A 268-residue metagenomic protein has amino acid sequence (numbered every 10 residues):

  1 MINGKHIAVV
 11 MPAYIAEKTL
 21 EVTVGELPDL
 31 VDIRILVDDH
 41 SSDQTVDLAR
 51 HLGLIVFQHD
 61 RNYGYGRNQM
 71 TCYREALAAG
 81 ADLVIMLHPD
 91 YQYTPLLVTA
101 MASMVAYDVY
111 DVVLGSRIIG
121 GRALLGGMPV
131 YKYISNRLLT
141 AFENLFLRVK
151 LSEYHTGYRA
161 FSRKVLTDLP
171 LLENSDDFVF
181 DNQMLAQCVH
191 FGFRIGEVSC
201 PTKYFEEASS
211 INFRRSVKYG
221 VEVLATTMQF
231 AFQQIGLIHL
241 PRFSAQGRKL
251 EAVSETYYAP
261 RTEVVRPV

Functional and structural regions predicted by a protein language model:
M1-N3, R148, L172-V268: Hydrophobic helical membrane-anchoring modules
A8-P12, I35, Q58: Short hydrophobic beta-strand elements that form part of the catalytic alpha/beta core underpinning NDP-sugar/donor
P12-D29: Short, well-formed alpha-helical segments that are part of the catalytic scaffolds of diverse glycosyltransferases
A16-T19, S41, T94: Donor nucleotide-sugar binding loop of glycosyltransferases
D38-V46: A conserved acidic beta->alpha catalytic loop
H40, G64, Q92: A short, conserved beta-strand element in the Rossmann-like catalytic core that flanks the donor/metal-binding loop
F57-A78, P95-F178, F205-R214, L224: Acceptor/aglycone-binding surface of glycosyltransferases and processive sugar-polymer synthases
A81-Q92: Short beta-strand-to-loop acidic/aromatic patch adjacent to the donor-nucleotide binding site
